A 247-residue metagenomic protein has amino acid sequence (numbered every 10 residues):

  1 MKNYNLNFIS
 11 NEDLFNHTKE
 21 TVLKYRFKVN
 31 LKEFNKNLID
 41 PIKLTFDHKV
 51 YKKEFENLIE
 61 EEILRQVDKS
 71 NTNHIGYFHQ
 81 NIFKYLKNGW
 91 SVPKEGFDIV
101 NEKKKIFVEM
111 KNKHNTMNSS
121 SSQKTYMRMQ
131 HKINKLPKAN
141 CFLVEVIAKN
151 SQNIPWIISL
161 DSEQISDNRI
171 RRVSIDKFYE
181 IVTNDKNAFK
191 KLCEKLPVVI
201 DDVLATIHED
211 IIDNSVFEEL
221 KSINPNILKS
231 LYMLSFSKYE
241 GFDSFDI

Functional and structural regions predicted by a protein language model:
M1-F78: Interdomain/boundary linker segments immediately adjacent to catalytic/signaling cores
S10, K87, R171-I175: Helix N-cap / beta->alpha transition motif
T18, V22, R26, I82-L86 (+2 more regions): Hydrophobic, Leu/Ile/Phe/Ala-enriched alpha-helical segments that form helix-helix packing faces
S70-K94: Short N-terminal edge-element motif at the start of the domain
P93-E95, E102-K103, L136-K138: Short, well-ordered loop/turn elements at secondary-structure boundaries
I99-M117: Conserved catalytic cores of phosphodiester-cleaving nucleases, focusing on short active-site segments
H114-E180: Catalytic cores of nucleic-acid endonucleases
I158-I247: Charged, structured surface patches that assemble and position nucleic-acid processing machinery
